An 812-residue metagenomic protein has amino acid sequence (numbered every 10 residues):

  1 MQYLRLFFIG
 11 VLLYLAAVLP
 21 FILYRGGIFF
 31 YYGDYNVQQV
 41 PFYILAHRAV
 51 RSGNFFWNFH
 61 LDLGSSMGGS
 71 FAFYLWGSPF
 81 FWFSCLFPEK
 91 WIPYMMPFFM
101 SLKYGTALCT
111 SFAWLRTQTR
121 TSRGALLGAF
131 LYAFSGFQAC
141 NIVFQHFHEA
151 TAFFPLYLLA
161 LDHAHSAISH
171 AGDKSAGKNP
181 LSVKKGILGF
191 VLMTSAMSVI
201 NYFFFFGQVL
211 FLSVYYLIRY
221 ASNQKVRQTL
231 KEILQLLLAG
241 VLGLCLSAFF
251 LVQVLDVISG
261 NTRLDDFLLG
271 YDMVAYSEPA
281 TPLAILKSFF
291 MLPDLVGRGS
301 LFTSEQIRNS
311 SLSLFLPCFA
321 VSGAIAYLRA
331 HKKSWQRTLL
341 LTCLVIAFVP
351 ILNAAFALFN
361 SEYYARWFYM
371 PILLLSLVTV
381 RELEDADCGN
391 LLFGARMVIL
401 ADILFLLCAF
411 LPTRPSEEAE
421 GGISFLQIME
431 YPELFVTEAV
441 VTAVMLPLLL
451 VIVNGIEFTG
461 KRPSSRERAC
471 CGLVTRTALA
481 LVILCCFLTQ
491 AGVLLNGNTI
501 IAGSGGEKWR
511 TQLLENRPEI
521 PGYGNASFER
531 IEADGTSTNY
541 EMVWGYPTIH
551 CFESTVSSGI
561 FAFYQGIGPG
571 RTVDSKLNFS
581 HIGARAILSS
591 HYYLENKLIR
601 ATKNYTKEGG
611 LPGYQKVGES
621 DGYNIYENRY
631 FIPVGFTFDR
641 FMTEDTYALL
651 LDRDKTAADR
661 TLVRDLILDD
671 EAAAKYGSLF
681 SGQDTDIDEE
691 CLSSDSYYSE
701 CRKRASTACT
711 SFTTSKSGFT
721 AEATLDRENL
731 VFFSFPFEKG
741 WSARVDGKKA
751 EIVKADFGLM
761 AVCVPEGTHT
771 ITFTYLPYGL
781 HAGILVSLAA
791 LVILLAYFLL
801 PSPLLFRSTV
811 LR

Functional and structural regions predicted by a protein language model:
G10-Y14, M100, G105-T117, R123-I168 (+6 more regions): Membrane-embedded helix bundles of polyisoprenyl
P20-Q118, R123-P155, G172, A196 (+2 more regions): Active-site lumenal/periplasmic loops and adjacent helix-entry segments of GT-C-fold, multi-pass membrane
V37-A46, S65, A72, P79 (+5 more regions): Periplasmic/ER-lumenal interhelical loops and adjacent helix-loop junctions in multi-pass membrane proteins
G69-Y74, P93-Y104, L131-L158, H165 (+4 more regions): Membrane-interface micro-motifs in multi-pass membrane enzymes
S70, T194, V482-K508, E519-S590 (+3 more regions): Extracytoplasmic/lumenal acceptor-recognition loop(s) of multi-pass membrane glycoenzymes
F204, W335-L513, E766-R812: Contiguous transmembrane helix-bundle modules in multi-pass membrane proteins
Q224-L234, G323-A347: Membrane-interface helix-loop-helix junctions at transmembrane boundaries of multi-pass membrane enzymes, predominantly
A673-R812: Active-site-proximal, structured, solvent-exposed surfaces of multi-pass membrane proteins that position macromolecular
